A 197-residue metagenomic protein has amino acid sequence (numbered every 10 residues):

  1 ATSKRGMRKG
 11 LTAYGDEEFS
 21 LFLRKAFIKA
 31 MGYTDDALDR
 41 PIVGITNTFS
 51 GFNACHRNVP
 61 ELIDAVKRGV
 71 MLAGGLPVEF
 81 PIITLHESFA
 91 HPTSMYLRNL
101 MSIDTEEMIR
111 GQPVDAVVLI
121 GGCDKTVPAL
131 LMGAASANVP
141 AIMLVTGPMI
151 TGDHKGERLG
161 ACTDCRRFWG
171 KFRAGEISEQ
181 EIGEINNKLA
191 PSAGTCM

Functional and structural regions predicted by a protein language model:
A1, Y33, K67-V70, D164: Ligand-binding pocket scaffold of soluble enzyme catalytic domains
A1-R40: N-terminal amphipathic/basic leader segments beginning at the initiator methionine
S3-T12, V43-S50, F80-P92, T163-F168 (+1 more regions): Gly-rich Lys/Arg/Thr-decorated short loops/hinges at beta-loop-alpha junctions or inter-strand turns that position
F27, M95-M197: Active-site cavity-forming subdomains of large catalytic enzyme subunits
D36-M143: Long, structured ligand/cofactor-binding scaffold of large enzymes
